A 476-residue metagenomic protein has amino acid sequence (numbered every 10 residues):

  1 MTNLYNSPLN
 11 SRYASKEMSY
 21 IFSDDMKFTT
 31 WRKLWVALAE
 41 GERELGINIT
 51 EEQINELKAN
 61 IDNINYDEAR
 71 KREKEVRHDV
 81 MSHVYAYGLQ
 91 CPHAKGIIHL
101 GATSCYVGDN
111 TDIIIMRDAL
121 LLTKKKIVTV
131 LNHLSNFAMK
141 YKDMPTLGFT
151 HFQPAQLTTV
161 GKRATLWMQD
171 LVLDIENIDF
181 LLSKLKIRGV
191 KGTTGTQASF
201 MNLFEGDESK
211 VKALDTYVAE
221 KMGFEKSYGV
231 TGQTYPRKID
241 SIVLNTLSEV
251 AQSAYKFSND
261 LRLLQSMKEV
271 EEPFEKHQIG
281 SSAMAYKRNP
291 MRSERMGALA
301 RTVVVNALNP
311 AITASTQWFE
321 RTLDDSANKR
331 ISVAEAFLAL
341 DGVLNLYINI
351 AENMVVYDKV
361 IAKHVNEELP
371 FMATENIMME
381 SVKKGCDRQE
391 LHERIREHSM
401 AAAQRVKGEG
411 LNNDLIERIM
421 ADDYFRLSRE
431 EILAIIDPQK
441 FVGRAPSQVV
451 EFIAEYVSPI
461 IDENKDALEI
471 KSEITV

Functional and structural regions predicted by a protein language model:
M1-A198, F204-A219, G280-S281, M291-R295 (+6 more regions): A helix-coil-helix interface module used to build multimeric assemblies and to scaffold catalytic/cofactor sites
S19-S23, E68-R70, Q278-A298, E320-E335 (+4 more regions): Short beta-alpha connecting loops at secondary-structure transitions that line or flank enzyme active sites
R117-V128, S135, G161, T165-M168 (+7 more regions): Short amphipathic alpha-helical segments with heptad-repeat character
M139-G161, E271-K287, E320-A327, E352-M372: Glycine-rich cofactor-pocket loops
K162, S241-E249, N376-K384: Short, well-ordered beta-strand elements within core beta-sheets of diverse protein domains
D174, I178, E225, G232-S326 (+1 more regions): Glycine-rich anion/phosphate-binding loop at the beta-strand->alpha-helix junction
E271, R394-A401: Active/binding-pocket-proximal capping segment
T302-R388, R394: Long, amphipathic alpha-helical stalk/connector segments used for oligomerization, subunit docking, or mechanical
